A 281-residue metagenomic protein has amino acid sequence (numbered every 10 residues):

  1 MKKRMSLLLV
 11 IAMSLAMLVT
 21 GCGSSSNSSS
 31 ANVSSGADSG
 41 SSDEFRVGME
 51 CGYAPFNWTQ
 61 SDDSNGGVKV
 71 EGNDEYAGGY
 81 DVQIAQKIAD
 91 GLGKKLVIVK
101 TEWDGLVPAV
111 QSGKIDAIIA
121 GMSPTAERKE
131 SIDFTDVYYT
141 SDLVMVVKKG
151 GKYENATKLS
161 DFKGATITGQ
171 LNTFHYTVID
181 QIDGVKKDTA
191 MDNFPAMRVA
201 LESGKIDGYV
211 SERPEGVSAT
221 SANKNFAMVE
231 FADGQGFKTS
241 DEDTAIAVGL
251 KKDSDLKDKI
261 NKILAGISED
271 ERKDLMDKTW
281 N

Functional and structural regions predicted by a protein language model:
A16-G21: C-terminal motif of bacterial Sec signal peptides marking the signal peptidase cleavage site
S24-S29, F174-M191, V229, K259-N281: Ligand-binding clefts/hinges and TM-proximal coupling segments of bilobed small-molecule sensing domains
N32-S35, N65-G66, K148-T166: Flexible hinge/capping segments at coil-to-helix
S41-M122: Extracytoplasmic small-molecule ligand-binding "clamshell" domains of the periplasmic binding protein/Venus flytrap
Y80-Q83, V97-P108, E154, T189-S203 (+1 more regions): Short helix-initiation/N-cap motifs at beta->coil->alpha
K95-D161, Q235-S240: Acidic, polar ligand-binding/catalytic clefts
G105, G121-S131, V178-Q181, D207-E242 (+1 more regions): A ligand-binding cleft/hinge motif common to bilobed small-molecule-binding domains
T140-V147, A222-L264, N281: Periplasmic-binding protein-like
